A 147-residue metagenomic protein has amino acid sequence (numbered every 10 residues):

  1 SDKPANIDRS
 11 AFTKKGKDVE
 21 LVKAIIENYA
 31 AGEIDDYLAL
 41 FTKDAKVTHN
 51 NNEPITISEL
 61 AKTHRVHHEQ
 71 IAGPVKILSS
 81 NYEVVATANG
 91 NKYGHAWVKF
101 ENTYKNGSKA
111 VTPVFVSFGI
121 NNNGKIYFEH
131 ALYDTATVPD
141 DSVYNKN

Functional and structural regions predicted by a protein language model:
S1-A31: Short, low-complexity N-terminal intrinsically disordered segments enriched in polar/charged residues
I25, D36-L38, A45, L60 (+3 more regions): Hydrophobic pocket/interface hotspot
I34-A86: A solvent-exposed, acidic/Ser-Thr-rich amphipathic alpha-helical stretch
F41, V98-N102, Y133: Short beta-strand segments enriched in hydrophobic/aromatic residues within well-folded beta-rich domains
Q70, E101-V111: Short, cysteine-centered beta-strand-loop-beta hairpins and adjacent loop/turn segments enriched in charged/polar
V85-K92, K105, G119-I126: A short, structured loop/turn motif at beta-sheet edges
G90-F100: A short hydrophobic beta-strand element
V111-V143: Short beta-strand edge/turn micro-motifs at domain boundaries
